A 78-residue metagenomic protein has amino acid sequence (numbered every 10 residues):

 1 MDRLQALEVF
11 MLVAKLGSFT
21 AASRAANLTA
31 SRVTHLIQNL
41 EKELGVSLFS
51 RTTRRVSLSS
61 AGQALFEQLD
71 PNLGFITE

Functional and structural regions predicted by a protein language model:
M1-Q5: Short helix-coil-helix linker/hinge
A6-V13, L65: Short alpha-helical "packing" element that flanks the helix-turn-helix/winged-helix DNA-binding module
L12-N27: Short helix-boundary/capping micro-motifs
R24-A25, K42, Q63: Alpha-helical residues within the helix-turn-helix
T29-R32, L36-N39: Residues within the DNA-recognition helix of helix-turn-helix
E41-L58: A short LG(V/I)-centered, amphipathic sequence patch enriched for acidic residue(s) preceding the LG motif
E43-L44, L65-E78: Alpha-helical linker/hinge and terminal dimerization helices associated with HTH transcriptional regulators
